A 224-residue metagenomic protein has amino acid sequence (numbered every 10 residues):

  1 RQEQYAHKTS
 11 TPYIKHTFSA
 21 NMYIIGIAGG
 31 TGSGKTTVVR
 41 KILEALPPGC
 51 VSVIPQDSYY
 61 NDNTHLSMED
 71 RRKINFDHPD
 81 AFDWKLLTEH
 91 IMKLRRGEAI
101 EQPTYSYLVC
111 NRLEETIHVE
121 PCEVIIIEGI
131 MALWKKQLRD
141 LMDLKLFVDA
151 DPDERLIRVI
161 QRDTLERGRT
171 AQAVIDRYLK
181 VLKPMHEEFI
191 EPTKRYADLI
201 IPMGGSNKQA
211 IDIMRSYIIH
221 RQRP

Functional and structural regions predicted by a protein language model:
T31: The conserved Walker
K35: Conserved lysine of the Walker
V38: Hydrophobic positions on the alpha1 helix immediately C-terminal to the Walker A/P-loop
G49-T64: Short beta-strand-centered segment that lines the nucleotide-binding/catalytic pocket of NTP-utilizing
H65-Y107: Conserved nucleotide-sensing/catalytic segment adjacent to the nucleotide-binding pocket in NTP-handling enzymes
L113-R167: ATP-dependent NMP and nucleoside kinases share a basic, alpha-helical "lid"
E120-P121, Q161, K183-P224: NTP-dependent small-molecule kinase module
